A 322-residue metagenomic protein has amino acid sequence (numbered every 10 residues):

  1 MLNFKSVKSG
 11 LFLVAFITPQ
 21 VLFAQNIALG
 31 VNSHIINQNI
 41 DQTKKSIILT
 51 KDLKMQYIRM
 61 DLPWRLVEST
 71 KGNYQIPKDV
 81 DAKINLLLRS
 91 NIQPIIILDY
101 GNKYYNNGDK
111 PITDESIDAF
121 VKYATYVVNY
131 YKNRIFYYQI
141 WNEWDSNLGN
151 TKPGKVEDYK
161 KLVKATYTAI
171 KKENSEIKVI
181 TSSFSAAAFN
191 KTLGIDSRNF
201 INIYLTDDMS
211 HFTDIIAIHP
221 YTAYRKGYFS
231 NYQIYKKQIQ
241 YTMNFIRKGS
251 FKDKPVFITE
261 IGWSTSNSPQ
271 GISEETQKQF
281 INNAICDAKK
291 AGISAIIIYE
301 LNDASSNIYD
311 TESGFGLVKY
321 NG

Functional and structural regions predicted by a protein language model:
M1-L11: Bacterial N-terminal signal peptides that target proteins for export
G10-Q20: Bacterial N-terminal signal peptides
A24-Q56, D61-P63: Boundary/entry segment of secreted carbohydrate-active catalytic domains
L29-S33, I58-M60, P94-L98, Y138-I140 (+4 more regions): Hydrophobic faces of well-ordered beta-strands that scaffold small-molecule active sites in alpha/beta enzyme cores
N37-K51, I117-V127, G194-T206, K278-I285: Short, acidic/polar
T50-N73, D79-L193, A223: Substrate-binding cleft and catalytic face of glycoside hydrolase catalytic domains, especially the flexible beta-alpha
Y130, Q139, W144, G154 (+2 more regions): Aromatic-rich peripheral "rim/lid" segments of glycoside hydrolase catalytic domains that contact and position glycan
V156-T276, A291: Noncatalytic carbohydrate-binding groove/subsite architecture in carbohydrate-active enzymes
